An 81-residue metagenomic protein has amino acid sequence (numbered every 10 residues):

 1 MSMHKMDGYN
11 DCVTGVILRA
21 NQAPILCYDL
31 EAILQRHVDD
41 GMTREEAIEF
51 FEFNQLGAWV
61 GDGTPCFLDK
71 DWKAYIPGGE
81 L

Functional and structural regions predicted by a protein language model:
M1-L81: C-terminal alpha-helical interaction appendages
